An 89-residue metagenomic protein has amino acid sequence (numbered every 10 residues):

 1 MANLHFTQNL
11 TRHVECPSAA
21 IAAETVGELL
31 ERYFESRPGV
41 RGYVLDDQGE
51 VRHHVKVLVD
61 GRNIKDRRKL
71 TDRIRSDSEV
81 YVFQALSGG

Functional and structural regions predicted by a protein language model:
M1-G88: Ubiquitin-like/PB1-type beta-grasp interaction modules and other compact soluble beta-rich domains
